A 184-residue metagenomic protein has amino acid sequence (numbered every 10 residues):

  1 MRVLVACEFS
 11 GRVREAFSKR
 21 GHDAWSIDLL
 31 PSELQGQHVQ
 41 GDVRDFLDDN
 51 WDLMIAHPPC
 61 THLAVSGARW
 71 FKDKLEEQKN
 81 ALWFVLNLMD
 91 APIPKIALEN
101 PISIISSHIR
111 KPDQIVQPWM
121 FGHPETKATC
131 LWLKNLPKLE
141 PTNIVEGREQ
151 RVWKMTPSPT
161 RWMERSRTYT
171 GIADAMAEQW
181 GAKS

Functional and structural regions predicted by a protein language model:
M1-S184: Conserved active-site and SAM-binding loop architecture of S-adenosyl-L-methionine-dependent nucleic-acid
